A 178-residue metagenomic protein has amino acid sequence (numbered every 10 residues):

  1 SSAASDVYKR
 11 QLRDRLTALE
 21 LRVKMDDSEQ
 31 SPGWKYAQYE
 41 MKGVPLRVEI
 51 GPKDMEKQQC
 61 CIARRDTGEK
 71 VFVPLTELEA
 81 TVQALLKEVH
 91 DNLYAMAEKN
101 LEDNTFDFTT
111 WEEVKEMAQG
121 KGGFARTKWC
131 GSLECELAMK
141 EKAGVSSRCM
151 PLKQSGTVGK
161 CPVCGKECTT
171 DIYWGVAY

Functional and structural regions predicted by a protein language model:
S2-Y178: NTP/phosphate- and nucleic-acid-binding module
